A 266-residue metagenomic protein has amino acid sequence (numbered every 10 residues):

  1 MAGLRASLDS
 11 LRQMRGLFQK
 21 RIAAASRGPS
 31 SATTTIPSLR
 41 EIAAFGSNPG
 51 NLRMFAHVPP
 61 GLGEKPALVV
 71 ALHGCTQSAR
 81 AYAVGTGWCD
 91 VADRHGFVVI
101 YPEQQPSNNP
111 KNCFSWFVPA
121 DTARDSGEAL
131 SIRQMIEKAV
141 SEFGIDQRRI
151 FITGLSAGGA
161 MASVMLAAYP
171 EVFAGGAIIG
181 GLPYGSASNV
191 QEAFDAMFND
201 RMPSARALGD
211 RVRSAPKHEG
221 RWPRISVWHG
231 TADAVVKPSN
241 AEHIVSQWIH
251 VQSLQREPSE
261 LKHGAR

Functional and structural regions predicted by a protein language model:
M1-L68, R80-T86, R94-V98, Q147 (+5 more regions): A domain-start/cap signature at the N-terminus of enzymes
G74-S78: Active-site glycine-rich loops that stabilize anionic/oxyanionic intermediates across multiple enzyme folds
E103-G127, V190: Cap/lid segment of the alpha/beta-hydrolase catalytic domain
A120-F143, V164: Alpha/beta-hydrolase active-site loop
I152-G154, I179, W228: Short beta-strand immediately N-terminal to the catalytic nucleophile in serine-hydrolase-like folds
G159-E171: Short glycine-enriched nucleophile-adjacent loop and the immediately C-terminal alpha-helix near the catalytic center
V172-P183: A conserved short beta-strand
V227-H229, D233: Short beta-strand/loop motif that positions the catalytic acidic residue of the alpha/beta-hydrolase fold
